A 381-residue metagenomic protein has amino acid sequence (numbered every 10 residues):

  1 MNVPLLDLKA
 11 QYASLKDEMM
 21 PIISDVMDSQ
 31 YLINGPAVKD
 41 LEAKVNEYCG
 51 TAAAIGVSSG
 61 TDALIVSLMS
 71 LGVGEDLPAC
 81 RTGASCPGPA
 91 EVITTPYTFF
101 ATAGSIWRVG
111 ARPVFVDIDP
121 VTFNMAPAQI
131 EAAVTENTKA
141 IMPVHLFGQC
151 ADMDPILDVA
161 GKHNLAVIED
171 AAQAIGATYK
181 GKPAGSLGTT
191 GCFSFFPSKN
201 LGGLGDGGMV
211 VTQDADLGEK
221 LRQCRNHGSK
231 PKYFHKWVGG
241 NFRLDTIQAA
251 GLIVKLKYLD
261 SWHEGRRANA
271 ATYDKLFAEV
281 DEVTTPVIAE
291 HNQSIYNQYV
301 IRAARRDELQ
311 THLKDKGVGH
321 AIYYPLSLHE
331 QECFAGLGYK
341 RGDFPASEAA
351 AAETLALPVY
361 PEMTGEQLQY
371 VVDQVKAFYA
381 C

Functional and structural regions predicted by a protein language model:
M1-Y31, P36, P358: N-terminal "arm"/small-domain region of PLP-dependent enzymes with the aminotransferase-like
K9, P21, V38-K44, Y48-A52 (+6 more regions): PLP-dependent aminotransferase class I/II
Q11, I33, T98, V121-T122 (+3 more regions): Glycine-/small-residue-rich active-site loops that bind phosphorylated ligands and cofactors
Q30-E91, S105-V109, F115-D117, K182: Phosphate-binding glycine-rich loop
G56, T94, F115, V210 (+1 more regions): Conserved SAM-binding loop
V73-A171, T178: PLP-dependent aminotransferase-like
S105-I106, V159, P183, N200 (+1 more regions): Hydrophobic/aromatic ligand-binding patch that stacks against planar heteroaromatic rings of cofactors or nucleotides
E169-L204, P231-K236: Conserved active-site segment immediately N-terminal to the catalytic lysine that forms the internal aldimine
